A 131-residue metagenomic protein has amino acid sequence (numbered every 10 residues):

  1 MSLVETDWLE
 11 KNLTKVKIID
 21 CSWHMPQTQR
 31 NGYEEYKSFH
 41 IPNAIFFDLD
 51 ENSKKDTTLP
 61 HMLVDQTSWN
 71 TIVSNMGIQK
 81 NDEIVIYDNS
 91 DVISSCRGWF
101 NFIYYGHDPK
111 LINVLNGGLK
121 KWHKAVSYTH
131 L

Functional and structural regions predicted by a protein language model:
S2-N81: Positively charged, proline/Ser/Thr-rich regional signature most characteristic of the Rhodanese/CDC25-like
P60-N116: Catalytic cysteine-centered active loop of the rhodanese-like fold, especially the PTP/DSP P-loop
G118-W122: Long, charge-dense
V126: Conserved active-site segments centered on acidic
T129-H130: Conserved small/polar residues in nucleotide/adenosyl-binding loops
